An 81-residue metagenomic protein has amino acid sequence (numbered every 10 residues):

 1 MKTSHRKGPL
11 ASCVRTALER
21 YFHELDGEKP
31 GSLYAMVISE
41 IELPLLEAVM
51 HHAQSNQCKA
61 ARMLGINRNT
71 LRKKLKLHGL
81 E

Functional and structural regions predicted by a protein language model:
K2-A11, T16, H23-E81: Bacterial C-terminal helix-turn-helix
